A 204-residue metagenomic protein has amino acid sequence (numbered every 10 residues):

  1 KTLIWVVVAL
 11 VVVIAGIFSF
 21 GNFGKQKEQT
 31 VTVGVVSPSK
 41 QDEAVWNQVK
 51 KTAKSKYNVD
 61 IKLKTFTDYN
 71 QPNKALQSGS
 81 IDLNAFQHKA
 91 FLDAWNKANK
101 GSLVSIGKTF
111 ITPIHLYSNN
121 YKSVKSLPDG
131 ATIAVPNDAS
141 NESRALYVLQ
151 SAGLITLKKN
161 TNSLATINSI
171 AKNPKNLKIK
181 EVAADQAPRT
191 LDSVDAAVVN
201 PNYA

Functional and structural regions predicted by a protein language model:
K1-T32: Short, low-complexity disordered leader/linker segments with a strong preference for bacterial N-terminal type II
F20-V33, K54-S55, V124-G130: Immediate post-signal peptide segment of exported/extracytoplasmic ligand-binding proteins
K27-P38, V59-T65, T132-I133: Short, well-ordered beta-strand elements
S37-K62, Q71: Short, polar/charged alpha-helical segment
L63-K74, T161-R189: Short helix-initiation/N-cap motifs at beta->coil->alpha
T67-Y69, G79-D93, F110, A183-A184 (+2 more regions): Beta->alpha turn/N-cap motifs
A94-I106, N119-Y121, S193, V198: Ligand-binding "clamshell"
I106-I155: A conserved helix-loop-strand patch within extracytoplasmic ligand-binding domains of the periplasmic binding
